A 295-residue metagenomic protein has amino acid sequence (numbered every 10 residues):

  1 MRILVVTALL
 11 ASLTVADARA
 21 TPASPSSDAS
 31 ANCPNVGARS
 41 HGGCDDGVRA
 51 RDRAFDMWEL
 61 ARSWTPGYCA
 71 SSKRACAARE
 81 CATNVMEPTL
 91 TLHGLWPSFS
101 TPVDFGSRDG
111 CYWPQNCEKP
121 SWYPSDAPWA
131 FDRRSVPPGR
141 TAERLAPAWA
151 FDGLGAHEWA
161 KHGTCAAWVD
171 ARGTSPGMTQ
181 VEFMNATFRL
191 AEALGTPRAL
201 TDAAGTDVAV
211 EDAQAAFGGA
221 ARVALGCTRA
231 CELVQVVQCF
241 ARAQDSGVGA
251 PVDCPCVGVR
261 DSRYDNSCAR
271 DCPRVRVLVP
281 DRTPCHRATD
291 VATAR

Functional and structural regions predicted by a protein language model:
R2-T7: Sec-dependent signal peptide recognition, specifically the positively charged N-region followed immediately by
A8-D17: Hydrophobic h-region of N-terminal signal peptides that target proteins for export in Gram-negative bacteria
D17-P22, K119: Surface-exposed charge patches in extracellular/virion surface proteins
T21-A75: N-terminal module-boundary/linker segments of secreted carbohydrate-active enzymes
A75-R295: Domain-level detector of nuclease and nuclease-like folds in predominantly extracellular/periplasmic contexts
